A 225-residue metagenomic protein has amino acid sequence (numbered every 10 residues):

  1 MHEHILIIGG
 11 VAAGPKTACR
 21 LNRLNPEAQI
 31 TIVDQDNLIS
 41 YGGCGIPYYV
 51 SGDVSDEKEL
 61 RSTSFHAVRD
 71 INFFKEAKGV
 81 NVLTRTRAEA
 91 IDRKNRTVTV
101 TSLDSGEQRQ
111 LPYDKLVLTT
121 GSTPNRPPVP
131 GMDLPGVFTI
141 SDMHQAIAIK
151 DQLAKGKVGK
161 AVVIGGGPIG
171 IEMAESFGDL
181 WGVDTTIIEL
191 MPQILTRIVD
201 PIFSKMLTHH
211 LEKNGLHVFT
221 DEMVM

Functional and structural regions predicted by a protein language model:
M1-I8, V68-I164: FAD-binding core/adjacent interface of flavoenzyme oxidoreductases
H2-L83, S176-I202: Beta1-alpha1 glycine-rich phosphate/pyrophosphate-binding loop at the start of Rossmann-like nucleotide-binding domains
G14, I39, A90, G106 (+3 more regions): Glycine-rich nucleotide phosphate-binding loop and flanking beta-alpha elements of Rossmann-like dinucleotide-binding
E27-T31, A77, L83-D104, L111 (+1 more regions): A Rossmann-like FAD-binding core segment of flavoenzymes
A67-V68, A146, G170, S204: Generic non-transmembrane alpha-helix signal with a bias for helix starts/N-cap capping motifs
M143-Q145, G167-I169, P192-Q193: Short acidic/polar capping segments at secondary-structure boundaries
G167-F177: Mid-domain beta-loop-alpha active-site segment that forms a flexible, acidic cofactor/metal-binding surface
